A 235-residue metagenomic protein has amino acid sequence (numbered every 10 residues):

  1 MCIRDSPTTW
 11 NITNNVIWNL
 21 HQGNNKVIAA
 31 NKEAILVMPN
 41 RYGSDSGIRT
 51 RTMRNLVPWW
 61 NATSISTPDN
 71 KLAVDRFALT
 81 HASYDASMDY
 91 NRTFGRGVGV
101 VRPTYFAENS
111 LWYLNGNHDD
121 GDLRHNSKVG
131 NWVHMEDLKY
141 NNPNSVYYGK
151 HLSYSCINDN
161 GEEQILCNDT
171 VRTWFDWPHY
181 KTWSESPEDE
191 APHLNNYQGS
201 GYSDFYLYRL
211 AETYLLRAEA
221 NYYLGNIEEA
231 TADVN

Functional and structural regions predicted by a protein language model:
M1-I3: Short, small-residue-biased leader/transition segments that mark boundaries at the very start of proteins
D5-R209: Elongated scaffold/linker segments in the mid-to-C-terminal portions of large proteins
